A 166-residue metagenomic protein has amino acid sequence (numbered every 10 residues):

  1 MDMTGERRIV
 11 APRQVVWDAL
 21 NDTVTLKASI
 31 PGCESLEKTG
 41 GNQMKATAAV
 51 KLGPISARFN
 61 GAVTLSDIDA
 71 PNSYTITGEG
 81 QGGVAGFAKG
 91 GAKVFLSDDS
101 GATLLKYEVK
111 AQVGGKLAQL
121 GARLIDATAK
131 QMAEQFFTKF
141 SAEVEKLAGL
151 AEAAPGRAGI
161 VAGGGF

Functional and structural regions predicted by a protein language model:
M1-Q43, K51, I160-A162, F166: Hydrophobic ligand-binding cavity/cleft-lining segments
T4, R58-A62, A88-A92: Short, surface-exposed coil-to-beta transition loops
V16-L20, L26, L65, Y107 (+1 more regions): Hydrophobic pocket/interface hotspot
K38-E79: Glycine-rich portal/gate segments that line the openings of hydrophobic small-molecule binding cavities
D67, G80-A127: Beta-strand/loop substructures that line and gate deep hydrophobic ligand-binding cavities in soluble
K116-A153: A conserved amphipathic terminal alpha-helix motif
K146-F166: Charge-rich (especially acidic), low-complexity segments
